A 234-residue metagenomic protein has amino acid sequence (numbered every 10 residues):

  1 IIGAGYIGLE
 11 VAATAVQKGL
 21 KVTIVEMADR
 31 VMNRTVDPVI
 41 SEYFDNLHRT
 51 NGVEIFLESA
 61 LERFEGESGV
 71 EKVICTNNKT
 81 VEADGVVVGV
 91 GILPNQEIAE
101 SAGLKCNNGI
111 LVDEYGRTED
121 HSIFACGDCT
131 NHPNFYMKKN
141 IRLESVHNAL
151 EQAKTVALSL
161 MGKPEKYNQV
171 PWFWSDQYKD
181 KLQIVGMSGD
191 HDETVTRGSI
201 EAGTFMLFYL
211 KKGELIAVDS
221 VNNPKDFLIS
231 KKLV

Functional and structural regions predicted by a protein language model:
I1-G5: Beta1/beta-strand and adjacent pyrophosphate-binding region of the FAD-binding site in flavoprotein oxidoreductases
Y6-R63, S145-N148, Q169-Q177: Rossmann-like dinucleotide-binding cores of NAD(P)H-dependent redox enzymes
V25, I74, V112, Y209-K211: Hydrophobic alpha-helical segments, especially N-terminal targeting/anchoring helices
S68-I74, T80-L158: FAD-site-proximal beta/loop scaffold in flavoenzymes
C129-D226: Mid-to-C-terminal Rossmann-like scaffold of FAD/NAD(P)H-dependent oxidoreductases
S230-V234: Active-site- and interface-proximal helix/loop "cap" or "latch" segments in soluble metabolic and energy-transducing
